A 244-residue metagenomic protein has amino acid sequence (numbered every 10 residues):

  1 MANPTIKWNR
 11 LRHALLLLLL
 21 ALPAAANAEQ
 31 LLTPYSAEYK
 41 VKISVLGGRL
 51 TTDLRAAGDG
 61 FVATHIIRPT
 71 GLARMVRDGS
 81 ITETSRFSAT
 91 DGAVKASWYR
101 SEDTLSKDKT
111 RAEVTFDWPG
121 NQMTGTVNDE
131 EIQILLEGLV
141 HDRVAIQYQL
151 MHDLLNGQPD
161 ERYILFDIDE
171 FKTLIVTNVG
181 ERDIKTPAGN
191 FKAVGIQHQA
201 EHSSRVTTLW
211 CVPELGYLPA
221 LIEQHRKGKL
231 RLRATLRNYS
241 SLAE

Functional and structural regions predicted by a protein language model:
N3-L15: Bacterial N-terminal signal peptides that target proteins for export
N9-L11, D142, E181: Short, intrinsically disordered low-complexity segments
L17-L19: Compositionally biased low-complexity segments, especially N-terminal hydrophobic helices that form the hydrophobic
A21-A25: N-terminal signal peptide c-region/cleavage motif recognized by signal peptidases
E29-W118, L155-E244: Acidic, serine/threonine-rich low-complexity disordered tracts
K107-M151: Hydrophobic, well-structured mid-protein blocks that either form specific transmembrane helices
